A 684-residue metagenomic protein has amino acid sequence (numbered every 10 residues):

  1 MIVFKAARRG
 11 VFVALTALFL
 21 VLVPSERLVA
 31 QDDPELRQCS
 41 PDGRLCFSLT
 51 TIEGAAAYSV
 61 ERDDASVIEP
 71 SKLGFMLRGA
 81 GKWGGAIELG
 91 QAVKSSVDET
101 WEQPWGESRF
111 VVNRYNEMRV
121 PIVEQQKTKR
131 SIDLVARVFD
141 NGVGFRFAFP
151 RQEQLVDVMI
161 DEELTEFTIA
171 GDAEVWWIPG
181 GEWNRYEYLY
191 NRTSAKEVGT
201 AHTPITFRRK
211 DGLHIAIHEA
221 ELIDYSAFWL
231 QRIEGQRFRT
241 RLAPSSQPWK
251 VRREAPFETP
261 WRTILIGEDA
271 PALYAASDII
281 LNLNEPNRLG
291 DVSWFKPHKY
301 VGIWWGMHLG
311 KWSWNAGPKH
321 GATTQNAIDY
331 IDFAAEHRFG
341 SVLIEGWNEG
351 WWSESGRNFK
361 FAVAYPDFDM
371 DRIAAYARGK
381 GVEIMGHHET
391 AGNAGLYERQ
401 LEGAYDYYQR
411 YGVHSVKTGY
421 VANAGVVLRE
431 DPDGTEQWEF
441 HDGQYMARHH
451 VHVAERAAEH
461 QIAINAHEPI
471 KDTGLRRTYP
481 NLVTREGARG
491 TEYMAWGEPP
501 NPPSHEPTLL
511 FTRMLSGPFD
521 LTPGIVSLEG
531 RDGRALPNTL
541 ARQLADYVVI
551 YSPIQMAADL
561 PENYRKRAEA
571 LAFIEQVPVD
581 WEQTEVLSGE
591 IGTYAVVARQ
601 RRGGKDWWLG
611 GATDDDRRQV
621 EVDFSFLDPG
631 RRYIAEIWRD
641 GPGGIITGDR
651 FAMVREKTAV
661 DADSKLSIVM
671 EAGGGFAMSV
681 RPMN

Functional and structural regions predicted by a protein language model:
G10-V23: Bacterial N-terminal signal peptides
D33-L289: N-terminal accessory beta-strand-rich subdomains and adjacent acidic, glycine-rich linkers that precede catalytic cores
V120, D559-W608, A612, G643-F651: Glycan-recognition and catalytic regions of carbohydrate-active enzymes
E254-H337, S341: An acidic-aromatic substrate-binding cleft motif
G346-L528: Aromatic- and carboxylate-enriched substrate-binding clefts and catalytic-loop regions of carbohydrate-active enzymes
I591-I634, F676-S679: Carbohydrate-binding surface patches
K657-N684: C-terminal beta-strand-rich structural cap/linker in extracellular carbohydrate-active enzymes
